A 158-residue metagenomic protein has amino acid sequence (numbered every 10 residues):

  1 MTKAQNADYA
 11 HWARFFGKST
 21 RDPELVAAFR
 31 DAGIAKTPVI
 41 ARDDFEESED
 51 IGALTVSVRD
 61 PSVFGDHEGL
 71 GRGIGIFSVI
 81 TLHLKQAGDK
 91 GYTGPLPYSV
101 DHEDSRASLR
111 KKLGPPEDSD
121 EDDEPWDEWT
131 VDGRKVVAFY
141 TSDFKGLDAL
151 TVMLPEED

Functional and structural regions predicted by a protein language model:
M1-A4: Terminal "cap-and-tail" regions of soluble proteins that handle hydrophobic small molecules
A7, H11, F15-I76, L84-Q86 (+1 more regions): A cross-family detector of function-defining hotspots
I80: Structured-RNA-binding interfaces characteristic of tRNA pseudouridine synthases
G91-S99: Short histidine-centered catalytic/ligand-binding loop motif
